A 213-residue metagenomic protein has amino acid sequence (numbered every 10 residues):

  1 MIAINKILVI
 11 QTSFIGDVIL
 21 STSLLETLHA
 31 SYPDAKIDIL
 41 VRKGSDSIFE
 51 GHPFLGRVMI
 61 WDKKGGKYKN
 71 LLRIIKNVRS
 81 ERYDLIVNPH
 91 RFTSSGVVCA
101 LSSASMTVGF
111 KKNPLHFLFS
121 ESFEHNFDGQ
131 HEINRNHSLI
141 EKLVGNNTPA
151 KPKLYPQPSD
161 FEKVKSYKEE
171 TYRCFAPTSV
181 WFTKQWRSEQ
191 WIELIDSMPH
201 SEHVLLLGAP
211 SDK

Functional and structural regions predicted by a protein language model:
M1-K213: Catalytic machinery of carbohydrate-active enzymes, primarily nucleotide-sugar-dependent glycosyltransferases
